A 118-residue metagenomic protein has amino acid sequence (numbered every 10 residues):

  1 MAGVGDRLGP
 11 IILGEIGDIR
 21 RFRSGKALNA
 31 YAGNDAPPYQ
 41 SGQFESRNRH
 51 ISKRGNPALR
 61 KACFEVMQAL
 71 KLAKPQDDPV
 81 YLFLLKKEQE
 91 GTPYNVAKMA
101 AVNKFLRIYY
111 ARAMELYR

Functional and structural regions predicted by a protein language model:
A2-E90, Y94: Phosphate-backbone recognition surface of nucleic-acid-processing proteins
E88-R118: Basic, amphipathic alpha-helical segments enriched in Lys/Arg and hydrophobic/aromatic residues
